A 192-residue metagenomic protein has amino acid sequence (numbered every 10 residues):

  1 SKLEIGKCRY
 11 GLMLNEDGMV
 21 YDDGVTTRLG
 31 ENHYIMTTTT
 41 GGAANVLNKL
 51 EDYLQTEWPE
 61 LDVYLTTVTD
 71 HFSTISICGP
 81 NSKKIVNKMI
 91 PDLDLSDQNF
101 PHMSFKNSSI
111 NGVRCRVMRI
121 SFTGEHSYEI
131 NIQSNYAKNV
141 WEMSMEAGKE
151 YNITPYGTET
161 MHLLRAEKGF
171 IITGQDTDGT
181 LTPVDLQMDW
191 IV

Functional and structural regions predicted by a protein language model:
S1-M13, M19: Acidic, proline/glycine-enriched N-terminal capping motif
K2, N15, I35-T39: Short secondary-structure transition/capping motifs
D17-G18, G112: Detector for glycine-centered tight turns/loop "hinges" at secondary-structure junctions
V25: Glycine-rich, Trp-frequent "lid" loop and neighboring beta-strands that shape and gate the flavin cofactor pocket
L29-V192: Conserved, structured C-terminal
